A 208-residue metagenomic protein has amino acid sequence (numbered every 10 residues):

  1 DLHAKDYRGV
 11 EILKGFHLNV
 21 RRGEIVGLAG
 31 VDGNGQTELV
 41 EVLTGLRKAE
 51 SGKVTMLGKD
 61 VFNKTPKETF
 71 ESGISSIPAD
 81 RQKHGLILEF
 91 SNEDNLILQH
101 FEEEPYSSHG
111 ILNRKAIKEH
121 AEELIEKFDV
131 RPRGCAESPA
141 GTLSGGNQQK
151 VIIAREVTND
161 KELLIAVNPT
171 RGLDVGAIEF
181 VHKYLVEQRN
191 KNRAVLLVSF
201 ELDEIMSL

Functional and structural regions predicted by a protein language model:
D1-L208: Glycine-rich phosphate-binding loops of nucleotide-dependent enzymes
